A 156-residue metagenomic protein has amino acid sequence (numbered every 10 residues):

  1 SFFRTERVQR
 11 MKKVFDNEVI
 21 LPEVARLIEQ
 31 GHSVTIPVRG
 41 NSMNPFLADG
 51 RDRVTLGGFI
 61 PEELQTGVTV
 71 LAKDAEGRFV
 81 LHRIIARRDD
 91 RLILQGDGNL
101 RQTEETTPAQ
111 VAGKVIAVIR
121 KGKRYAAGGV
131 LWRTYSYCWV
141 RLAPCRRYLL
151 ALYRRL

Functional and structural regions predicted by a protein language model:
S1-R10: Short, Lys/Arg-enriched N-terminal segments with co-localized hydrophobic residues within the first ~10-30 amino acids
R7, G113-L156: Extracytoplasmic/periplasmic terminal helices and flexible tails
K12-L100: Feature for secretory/organellar precursors and membrane-associated catalytic proteins
P45, D49, F59, L64 (+6 more regions): Short, surface-exposed, charged/polar-biased interaction segments
D49-R53, A75, Q95, A109 (+4 more regions): Short alpha-helical interface elements
F79, T106, Q110, P144-R147: Generic recognition of short, well-ordered alpha-helical interface segments
R87-W132: Aromatic- and Lys/Arg-enriched surface recognition patch
